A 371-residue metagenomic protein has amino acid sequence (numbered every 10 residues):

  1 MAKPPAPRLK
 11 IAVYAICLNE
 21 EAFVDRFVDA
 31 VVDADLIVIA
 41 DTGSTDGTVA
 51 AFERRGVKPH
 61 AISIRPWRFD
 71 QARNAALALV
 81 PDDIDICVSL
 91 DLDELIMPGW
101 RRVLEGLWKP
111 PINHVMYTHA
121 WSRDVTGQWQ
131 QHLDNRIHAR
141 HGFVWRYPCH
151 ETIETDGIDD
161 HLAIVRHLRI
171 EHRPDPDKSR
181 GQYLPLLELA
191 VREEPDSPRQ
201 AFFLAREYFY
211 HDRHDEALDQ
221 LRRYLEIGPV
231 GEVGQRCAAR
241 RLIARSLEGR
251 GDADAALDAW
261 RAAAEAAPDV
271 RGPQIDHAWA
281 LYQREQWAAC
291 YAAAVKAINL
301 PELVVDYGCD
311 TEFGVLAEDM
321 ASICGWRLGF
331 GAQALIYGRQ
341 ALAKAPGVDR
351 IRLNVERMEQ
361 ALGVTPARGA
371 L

Functional and structural regions predicted by a protein language model:
A2, D70-L77, C87, I96-L221: Catalytic-site signature of metal-activated, phosphate-bearing donor transferases, centered on the GT-A/GT-A-like
A15-L36: Short, well-formed alpha-helical segments that are part of the catalytic scaffolds of diverse glycosyltransferases
A22-D25, D46-R54, G99: Acidic helix N-cap motif at the loop->helix transition within catalytic regions of sugar-transfer enzymes
A30, A40-F52, I64-R65, D91-L95: A conserved acidic beta->alpha catalytic loop
V49-L79: Conserved donor nucleotide-binding strand/loop of the catalytic core
F203, L242, D276-W279, Q283 (+3 more regions): "A position-specific structural signal for the A-helix of alpha-solenoid helical repeats
